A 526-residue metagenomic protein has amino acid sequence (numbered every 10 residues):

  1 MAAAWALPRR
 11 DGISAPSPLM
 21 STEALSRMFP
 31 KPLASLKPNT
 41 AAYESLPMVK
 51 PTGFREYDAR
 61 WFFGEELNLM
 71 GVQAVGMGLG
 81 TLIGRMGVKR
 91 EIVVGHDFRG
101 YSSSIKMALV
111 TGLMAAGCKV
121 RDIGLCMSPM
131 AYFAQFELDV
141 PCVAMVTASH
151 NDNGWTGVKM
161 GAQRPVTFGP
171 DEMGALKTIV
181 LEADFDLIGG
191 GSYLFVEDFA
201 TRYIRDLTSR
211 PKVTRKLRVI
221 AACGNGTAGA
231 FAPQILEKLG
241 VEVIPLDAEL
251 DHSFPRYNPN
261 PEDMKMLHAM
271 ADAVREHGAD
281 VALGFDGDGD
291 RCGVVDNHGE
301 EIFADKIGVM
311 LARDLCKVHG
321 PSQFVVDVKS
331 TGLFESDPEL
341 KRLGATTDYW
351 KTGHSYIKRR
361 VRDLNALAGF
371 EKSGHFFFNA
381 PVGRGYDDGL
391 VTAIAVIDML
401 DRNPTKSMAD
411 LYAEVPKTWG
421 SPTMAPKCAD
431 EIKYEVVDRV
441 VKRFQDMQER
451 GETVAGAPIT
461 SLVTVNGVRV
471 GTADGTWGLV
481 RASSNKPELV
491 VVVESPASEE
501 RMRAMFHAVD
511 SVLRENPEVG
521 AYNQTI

Functional and structural regions predicted by a protein language model:
M1-L7, D11: N-terminal chloroplast transit peptides
A24-T111, A115-A116, Y193-V219: An N-terminal, well-structured beta->alpha segment
M48, T156-G278: Gly/Ser/Thr-enriched, mixed-charge loops and adjacent short helices that form phosphate/oxyanion-binding elements
T81, K89-W155, R205, Q234-V295: N-terminal small/polar loop signature for handling phosphorylated ligands or for N-terminal nucleophile
K89-D97, R121, R218-I220, S322-D327 (+1 more regions): Short glycine-rich phosphate-binding loop at a beta-alpha junction
V140-W155, A273-D296, E301, A345-D388: Glycine-rich phosphate-binding loop
N153-T156, M160-D171, T178, T214-R215 (+1 more regions): Replace "Mg2+/Mn2+-dependent" with "divalent metal-dependent
G320-V492, A497-I526: Phosphate-binding and adjacent anionic-ligand microenvironments
